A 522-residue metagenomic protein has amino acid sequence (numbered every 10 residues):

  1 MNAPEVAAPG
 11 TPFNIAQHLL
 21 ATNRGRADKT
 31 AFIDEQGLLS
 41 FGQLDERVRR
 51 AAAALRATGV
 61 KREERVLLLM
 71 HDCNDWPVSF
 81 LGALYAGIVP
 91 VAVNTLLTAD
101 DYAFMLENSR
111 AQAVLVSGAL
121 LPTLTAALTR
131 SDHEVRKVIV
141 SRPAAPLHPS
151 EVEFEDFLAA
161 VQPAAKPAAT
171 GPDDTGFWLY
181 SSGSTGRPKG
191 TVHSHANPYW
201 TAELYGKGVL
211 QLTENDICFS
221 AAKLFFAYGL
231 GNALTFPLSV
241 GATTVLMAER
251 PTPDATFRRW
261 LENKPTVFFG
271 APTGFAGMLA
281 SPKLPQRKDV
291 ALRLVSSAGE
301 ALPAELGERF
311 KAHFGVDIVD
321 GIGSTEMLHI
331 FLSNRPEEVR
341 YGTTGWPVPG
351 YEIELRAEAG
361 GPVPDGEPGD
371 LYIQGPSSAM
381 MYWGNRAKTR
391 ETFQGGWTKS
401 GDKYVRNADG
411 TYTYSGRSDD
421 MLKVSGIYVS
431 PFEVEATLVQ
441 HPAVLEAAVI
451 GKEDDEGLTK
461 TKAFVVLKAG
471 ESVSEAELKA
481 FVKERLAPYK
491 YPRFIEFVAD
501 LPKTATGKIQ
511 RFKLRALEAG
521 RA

Functional and structural regions predicted by a protein language model:
E5-F13, L124-A127, P146-T175: Flexible, low-complexity linker/hinge segments
L20, D28-C73, P77-L81, T98-A103 (+2 more regions): Conserved AMP-binding/adenylate-forming core of the ANL superfamily
S40-G42, G176-W200: Conserved AMP-binding A3 loop
A57-T58, Y85-A159, A469-E471, E484: Structural core segment of the AMP-binding/adenylate-forming
L97, V114-V116, F268, G375 (+6 more regions): AMP-binding/adenylate-forming catalytic core of the ANL superfamily
I139, V161-Y180, R187, Q211-I217: Conserved pre-ATP/AMP-binding loop-to-beta segment of ANL
Y199-S220, F225-V267, S281: Conserved AMP-binding/adenylation subdomain of ANL enzymes
A242, P265-G270, A280-R340, E352: Gly/Ser/Thr-rich phosphate-binding loop
